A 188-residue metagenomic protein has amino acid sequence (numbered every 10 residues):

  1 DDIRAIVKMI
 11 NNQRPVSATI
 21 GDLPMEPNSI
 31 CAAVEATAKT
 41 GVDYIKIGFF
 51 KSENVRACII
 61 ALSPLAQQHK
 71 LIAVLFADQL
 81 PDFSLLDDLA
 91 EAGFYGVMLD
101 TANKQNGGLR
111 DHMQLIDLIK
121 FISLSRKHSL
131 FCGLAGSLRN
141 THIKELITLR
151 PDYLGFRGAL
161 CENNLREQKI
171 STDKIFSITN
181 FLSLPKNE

Functional and structural regions predicted by a protein language model:
D1, A5-I6, V55-I60, F156-E188: C-terminal helical cap(s) of enzyme catalytic domains, especially alpha/beta-barrels
D1-A61, F76-Q79, T101: Active-site beta->alpha loop and helix N-cap motifs at the rims of alpha/beta catalytic domains
D1-R4, I30-A32, I59-I60, F83-D88 (+2 more regions): Charged helix-capping and loop-helix junction motifs
I10-D22, L65-A77, F121-A135: Short beta-strand/loop segments at the ligand-binding rim of alpha/beta enzyme cores
N11-N12, A36-Y44, L65-L71, A90-G96 (+2 more regions): Glycine-enriched alpha-helix->loop->beta-strand junction motifs that scaffold or abut catalytic
I20-T40, L80-L89, L134, L138-L154: Catalytic cores of alpha/beta
K39-N54, M98-N106, L149-I175: Glycine-rich phosphate-binding active-site loops on the catalytic face of alpha/beta enzymes
F76-D117, L124: Histidine/lysine/aspartate-rich catalytic loop segments that bind and position anionic ligands
